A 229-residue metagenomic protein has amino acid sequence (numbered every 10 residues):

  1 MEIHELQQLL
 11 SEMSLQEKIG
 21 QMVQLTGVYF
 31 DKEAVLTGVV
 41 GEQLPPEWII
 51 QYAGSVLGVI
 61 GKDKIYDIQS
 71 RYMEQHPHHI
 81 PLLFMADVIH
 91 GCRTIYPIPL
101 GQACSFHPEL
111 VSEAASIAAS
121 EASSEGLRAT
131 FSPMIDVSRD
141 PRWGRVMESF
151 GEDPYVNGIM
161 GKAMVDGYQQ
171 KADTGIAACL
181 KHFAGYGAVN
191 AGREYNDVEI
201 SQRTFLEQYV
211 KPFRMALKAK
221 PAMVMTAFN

Functional and structural regions predicted by a protein language model:
M1-N229: Glycoside hydrolase catalytic-domain context in secreted enzymes
